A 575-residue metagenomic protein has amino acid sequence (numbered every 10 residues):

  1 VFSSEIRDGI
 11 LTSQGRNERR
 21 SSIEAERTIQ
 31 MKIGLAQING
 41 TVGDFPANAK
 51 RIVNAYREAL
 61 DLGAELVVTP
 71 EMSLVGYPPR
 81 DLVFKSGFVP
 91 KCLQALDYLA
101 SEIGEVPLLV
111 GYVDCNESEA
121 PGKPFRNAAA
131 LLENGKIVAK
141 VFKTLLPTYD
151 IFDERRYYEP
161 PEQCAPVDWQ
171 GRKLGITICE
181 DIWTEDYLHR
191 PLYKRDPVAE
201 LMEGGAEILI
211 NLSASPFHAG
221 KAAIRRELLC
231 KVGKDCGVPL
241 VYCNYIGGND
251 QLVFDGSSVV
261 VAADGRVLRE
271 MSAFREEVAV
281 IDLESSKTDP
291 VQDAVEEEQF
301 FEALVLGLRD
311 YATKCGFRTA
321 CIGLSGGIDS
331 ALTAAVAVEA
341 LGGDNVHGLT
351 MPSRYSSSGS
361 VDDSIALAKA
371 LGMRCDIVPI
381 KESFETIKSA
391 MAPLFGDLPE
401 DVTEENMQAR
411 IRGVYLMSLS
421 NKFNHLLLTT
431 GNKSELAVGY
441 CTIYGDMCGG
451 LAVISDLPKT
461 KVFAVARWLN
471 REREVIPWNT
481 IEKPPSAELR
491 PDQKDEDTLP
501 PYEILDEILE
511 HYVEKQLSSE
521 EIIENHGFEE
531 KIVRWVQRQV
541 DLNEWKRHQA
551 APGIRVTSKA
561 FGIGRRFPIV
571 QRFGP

Functional and structural regions predicted by a protein language model:
S4, S13, I23-G323, A334 (+2 more regions): Enzyme catalytic cores with a strong preference for nitrogen-chemistry domains
I29-K32, V238, A263, T288-G326 (+1 more regions): ATP/NTP-dependent adenylation/nucleotidyl-transfer catalytic domains that generate, transfer, or process NMP-activated
